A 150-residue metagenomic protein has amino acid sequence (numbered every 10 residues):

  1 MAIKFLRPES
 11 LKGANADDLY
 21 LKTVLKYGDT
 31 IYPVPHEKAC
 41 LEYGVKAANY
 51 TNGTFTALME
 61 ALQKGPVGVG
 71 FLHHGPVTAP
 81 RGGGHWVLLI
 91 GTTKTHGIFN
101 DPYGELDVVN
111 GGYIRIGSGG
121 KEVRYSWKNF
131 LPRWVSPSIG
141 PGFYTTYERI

Functional and structural regions predicted by a protein language model:
M1-Y50, P141-R149: Cysteine-nucleophile protease catalytic domains, especially the papain-like/related folds used in DUB/UBL proteases
P8, V24, G28, P35 (+3 more regions): Short, flexible coil/linker segments at or flanking structured domains
K22-T23, A39, A61, F130-P137: Residues that form generic nucleotide/phosphate-binding pockets
L25-Y27, K46-N49, G65-G68, E122-Y125: A short linear-motif detector with a strong N-terminal bias
V34-K38, G53-T56, K128-N129: Generic alpha-helical secondary structure signal
C40-E42, L58-Q63, R115-G119: N-terminal start-of-chain detector that recognizes signal peptides and the immediate post-cleavage beginning
Y50-V109: Active-site-adjacent substructure of cysteine-protease-like catalytic cores
P80, T92-I150: Noncatalytic regulatory segments and standalone regulatory/sensor domains
